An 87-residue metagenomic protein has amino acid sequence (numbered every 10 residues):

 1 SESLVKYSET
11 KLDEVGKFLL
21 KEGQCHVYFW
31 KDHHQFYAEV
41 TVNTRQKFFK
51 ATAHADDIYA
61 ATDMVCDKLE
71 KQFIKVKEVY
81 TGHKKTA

Functional and structural regions predicted by a protein language model:
S1-A87: N-terminal, polar/charged subdomain of small-to-medium soluble alpha/beta proteins
